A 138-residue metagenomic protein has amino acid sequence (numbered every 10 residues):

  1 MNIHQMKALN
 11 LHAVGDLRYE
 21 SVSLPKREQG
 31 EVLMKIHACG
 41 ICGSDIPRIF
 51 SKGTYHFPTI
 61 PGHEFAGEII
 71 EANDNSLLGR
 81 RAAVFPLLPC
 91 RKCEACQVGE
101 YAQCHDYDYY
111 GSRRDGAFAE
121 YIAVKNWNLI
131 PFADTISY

Functional and structural regions predicted by a protein language model:
N2-L9: Short structural boundary motif marking the start of a folded domain
Q5, R18, E28, L78 (+2 more regions): A generic structural signal for well-ordered coil/turn residues at beta-strand boundaries that shape enzyme active-site
L9-L17: Extracellular beta-rich ligand/substrate-recognition surface
S23-L24, H56-G62, Y110-R114, E120: Short Gly/Pro-enriched turn/cap motifs at secondary-structure boundaries
P25-C39, K52-E94, N128, A133: Glycine-rich beta-strand-centered segment in the early N-terminal region that forms part of a ligand/cofactor-binding
S44-I49: Cytochrome P450 core scaffold surrounding the K-helix E-X-X-R motif and the conserved "meander" helix-loop region
C90-Y138: NAD(P)H dinucleotide-binding glycine-rich loop of Rossmann-like/cofactor-binding domains, especially the beta1-alpha1
